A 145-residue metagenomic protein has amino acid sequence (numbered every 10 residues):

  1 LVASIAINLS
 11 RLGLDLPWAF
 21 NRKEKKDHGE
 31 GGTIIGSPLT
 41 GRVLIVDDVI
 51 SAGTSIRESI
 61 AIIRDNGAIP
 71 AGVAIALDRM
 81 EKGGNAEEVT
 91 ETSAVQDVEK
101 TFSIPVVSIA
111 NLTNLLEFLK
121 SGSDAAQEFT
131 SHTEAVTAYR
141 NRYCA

Functional and structural regions predicted by a protein language model:
V2-V43, T54-R57: Short, glycine/charge-rich flexible loops or terminal/linker lids adjacent to PRPP-binding catalytic cores
I5, I50, A110-L112: A broadly conserved detector of short glycine/acidic/proline-rich loop/turn motifs that flank catalytic sites and bind
N21-E24, D47, L77, I109-N111: Fold-independent oxyanion-binding glycine-rich loops and adjacent beta-strand/coil segments at enzyme active sites
K25, G29, I34, D47 (+3 more regions): Residue-level signal for the start and early helices of compact helical domains
K26-E30, A52-T54, M80-G83, L116-E117: Short, well-ordered, mixed-charge alpha-helical segments that flank or form enzyme active sites
S37-E81: A contiguous pocket-lining binding segment that forms or flanks enzyme active sites
I62-A145: PRPP-dependent phosphoribosyltransferase catalytic core
